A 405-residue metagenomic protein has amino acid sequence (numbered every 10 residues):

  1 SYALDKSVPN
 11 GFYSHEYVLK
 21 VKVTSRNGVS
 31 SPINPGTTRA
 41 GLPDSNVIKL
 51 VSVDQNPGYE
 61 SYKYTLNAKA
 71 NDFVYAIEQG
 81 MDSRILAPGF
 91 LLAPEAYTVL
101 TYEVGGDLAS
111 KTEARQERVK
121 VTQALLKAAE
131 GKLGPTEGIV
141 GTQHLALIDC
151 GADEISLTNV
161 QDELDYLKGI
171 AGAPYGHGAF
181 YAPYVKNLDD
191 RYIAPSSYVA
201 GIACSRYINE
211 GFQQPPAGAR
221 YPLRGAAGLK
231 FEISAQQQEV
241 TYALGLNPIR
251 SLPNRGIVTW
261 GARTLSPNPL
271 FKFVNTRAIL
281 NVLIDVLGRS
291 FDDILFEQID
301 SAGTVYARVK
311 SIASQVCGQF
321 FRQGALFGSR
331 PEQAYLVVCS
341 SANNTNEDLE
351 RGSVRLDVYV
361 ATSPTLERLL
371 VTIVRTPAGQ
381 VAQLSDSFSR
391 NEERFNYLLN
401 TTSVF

Functional and structural regions predicted by a protein language model:
S1, S52-Q55, V99-L100: Short low-polarity hydrophobic stretches
S1-L42: Extended, beta-strand-rich, solvent-exposed assembly scaffolds of outer structural proteins
Y2, K6, I48, G138 (+1 more regions): Generic structural motif
V8, S30-P35, I48, Y62-L66 (+1 more regions): Generic detection of short hydrophobic beta-strand segments and adjacent strand-loop junctions
F12, D82-F405: Structured, hydrophobic secondary-structure cores that serve as assembly/anchoring elements
V23, N27, A40, L50 (+3 more regions): Positively charged, low-complexity intrinsically disordered regions
R39-N46, V51-A68: Long, low-complexity, polar/charged, intrinsically disordered or flexibly structured peripheral segments
L66-Q79: A Trp-anchored, charged/polar loop motif used as the substrate-binding/catalytic surface of acyl/ester-handling
